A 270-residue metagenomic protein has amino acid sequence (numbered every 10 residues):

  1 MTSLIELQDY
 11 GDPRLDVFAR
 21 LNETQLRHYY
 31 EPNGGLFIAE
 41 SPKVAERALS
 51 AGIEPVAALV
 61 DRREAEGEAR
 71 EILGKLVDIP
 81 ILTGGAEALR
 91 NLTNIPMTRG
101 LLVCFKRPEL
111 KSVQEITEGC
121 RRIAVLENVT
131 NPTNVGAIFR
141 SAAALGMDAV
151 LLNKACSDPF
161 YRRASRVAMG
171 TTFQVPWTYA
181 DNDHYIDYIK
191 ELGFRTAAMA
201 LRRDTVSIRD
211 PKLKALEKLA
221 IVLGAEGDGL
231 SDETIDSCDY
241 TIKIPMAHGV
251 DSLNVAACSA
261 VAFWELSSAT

Functional and structural regions predicted by a protein language model:
M1-E71, C156-S157: Boundary-proximal intrinsically disordered activation/regulatory segments immediately upstream of a helical core
L4-G11, P80-G85, V175-Y185: Short acidic-hydrophobic, aromatic-tinged amphipathic segments that line or gate anion-handling sites
S50, E109-D204: RNA substrate-binding interface of SAM-dependent RNA methyltransferases
G67-D78, T234: Short, aromatic/basic amphipathic alpha-helical patches
K75-N94: A glycine-rich helix N-cap at a beta->alpha junction
N94-P96, G100-E118: Acidic/glycine-rich phosphate/pyrophosphate-binding loops and surrounding catalytic core that coordinate Mg2+
L101-V103, S141-L145, K154-G170, D232-T270: Structured adenosyl-cofactor binding patch, chiefly the S-adenosyl-L-methionine
A198-V250: Active-site/ligand-binding-proximal alpha/beta "capping" segment
